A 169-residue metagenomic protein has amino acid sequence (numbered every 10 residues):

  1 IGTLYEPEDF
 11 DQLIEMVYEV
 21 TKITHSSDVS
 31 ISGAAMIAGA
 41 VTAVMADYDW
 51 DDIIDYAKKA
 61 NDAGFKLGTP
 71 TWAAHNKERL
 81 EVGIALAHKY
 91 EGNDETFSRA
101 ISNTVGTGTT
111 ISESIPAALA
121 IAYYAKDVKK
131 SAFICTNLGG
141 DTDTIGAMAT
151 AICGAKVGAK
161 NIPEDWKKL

Functional and structural regions predicted by a protein language model:
I1: Active-site histidine-anchored catalytic micro-motif
Y5, I14, Y18-T42, E113-L169: Catalytic phosphate/nucleotide-handling subdomain of diverse soluble enzymes
T42-G139: Accessory "access/gating" subregions that flank catalytic or transport cores
